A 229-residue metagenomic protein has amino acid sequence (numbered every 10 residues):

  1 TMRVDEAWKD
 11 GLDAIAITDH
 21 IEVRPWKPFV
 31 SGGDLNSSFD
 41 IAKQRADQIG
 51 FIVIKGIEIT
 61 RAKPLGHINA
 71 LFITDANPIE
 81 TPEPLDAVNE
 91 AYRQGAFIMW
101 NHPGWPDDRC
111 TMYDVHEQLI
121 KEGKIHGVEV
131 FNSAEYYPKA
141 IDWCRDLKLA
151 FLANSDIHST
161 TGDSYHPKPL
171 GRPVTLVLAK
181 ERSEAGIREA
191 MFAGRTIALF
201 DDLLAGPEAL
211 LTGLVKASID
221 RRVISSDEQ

Functional and structural regions predicted by a protein language model:
T1-F97, N101, R109-V115, K121-G123 (+1 more regions): A metal-dependent hydrolase metal-coordination microenvironment
D5, K63-D75, D107-Q229: Charged catalytic cores and adjacent phosphate/nucleic-acid-binding surfaces used for phosphate/nucleic-acid chemistry
